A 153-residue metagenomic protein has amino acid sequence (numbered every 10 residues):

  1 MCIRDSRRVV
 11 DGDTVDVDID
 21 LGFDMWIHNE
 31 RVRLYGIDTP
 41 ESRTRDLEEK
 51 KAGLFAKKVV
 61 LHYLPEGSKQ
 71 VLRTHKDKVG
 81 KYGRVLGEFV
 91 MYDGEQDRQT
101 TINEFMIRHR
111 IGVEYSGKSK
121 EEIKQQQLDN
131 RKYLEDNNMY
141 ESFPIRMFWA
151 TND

Functional and structural regions predicted by a protein language model:
M1-D153: Small beta-barrel nucleic-acid-binding modules, primarily SNase/OB-fold domains and secondarily Tudor-like barrels
